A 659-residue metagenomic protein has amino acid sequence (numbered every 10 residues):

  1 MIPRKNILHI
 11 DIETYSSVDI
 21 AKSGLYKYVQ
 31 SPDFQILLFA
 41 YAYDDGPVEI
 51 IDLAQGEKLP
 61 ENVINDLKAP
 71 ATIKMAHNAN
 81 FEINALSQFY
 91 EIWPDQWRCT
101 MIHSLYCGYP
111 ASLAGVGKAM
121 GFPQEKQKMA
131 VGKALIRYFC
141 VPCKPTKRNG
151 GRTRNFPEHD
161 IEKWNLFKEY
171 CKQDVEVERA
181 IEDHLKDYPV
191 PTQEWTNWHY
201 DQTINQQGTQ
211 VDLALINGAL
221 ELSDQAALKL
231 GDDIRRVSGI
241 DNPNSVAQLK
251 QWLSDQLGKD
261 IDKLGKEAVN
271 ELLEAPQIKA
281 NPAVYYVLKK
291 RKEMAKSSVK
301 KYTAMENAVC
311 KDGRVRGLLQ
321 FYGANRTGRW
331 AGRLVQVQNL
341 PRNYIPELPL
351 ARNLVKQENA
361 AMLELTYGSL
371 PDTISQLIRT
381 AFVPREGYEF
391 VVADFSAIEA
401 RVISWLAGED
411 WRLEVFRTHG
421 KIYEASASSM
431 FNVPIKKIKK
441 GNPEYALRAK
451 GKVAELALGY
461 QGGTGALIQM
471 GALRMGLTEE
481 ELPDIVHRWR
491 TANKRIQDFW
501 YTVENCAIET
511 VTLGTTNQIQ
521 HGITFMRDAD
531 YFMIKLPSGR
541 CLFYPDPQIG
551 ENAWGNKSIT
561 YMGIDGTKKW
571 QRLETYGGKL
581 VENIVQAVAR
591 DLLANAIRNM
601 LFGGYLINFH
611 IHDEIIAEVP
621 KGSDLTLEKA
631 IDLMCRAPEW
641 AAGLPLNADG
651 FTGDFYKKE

Functional and structural regions predicted by a protein language model:
M1-I20, L38-A40, E125, A134-I374 (+5 more regions): Conserved "right-hand" nucleotidyltransferase catalytic core of DNA-directed polymerases
M1-N6, I64-K68, I374-E389, R598-F602: A short acidic-Thr-Gly-centered motif at the start of a beta-strand
H9-I10, H77, Q96-C99, F382-I398: Conserved catalytic palm subdomain of right-hand nucleotidyl-transferase polymerases, strongest for RNA-directed enzymes
S16, N80-E91, C107, Q251-L257 (+1 more regions): Short active-site loop/helix that positions an aromatic residue
S31-Y41, D45-K186, P346, G420-F431 (+1 more regions): Active-site-proximal helix-loop-helix substrate-binding element of RNase H-like nuclease domains
P60, G622-K629: Short, conserved charged micro-motifs
L185-N197, L592-H612: Active-site palm subdomain of RNA-directed nucleic acid polymerases
S428, N432-G603, P645, D649-E659: Conserved catalytic core of nucleic-acid polymerases
